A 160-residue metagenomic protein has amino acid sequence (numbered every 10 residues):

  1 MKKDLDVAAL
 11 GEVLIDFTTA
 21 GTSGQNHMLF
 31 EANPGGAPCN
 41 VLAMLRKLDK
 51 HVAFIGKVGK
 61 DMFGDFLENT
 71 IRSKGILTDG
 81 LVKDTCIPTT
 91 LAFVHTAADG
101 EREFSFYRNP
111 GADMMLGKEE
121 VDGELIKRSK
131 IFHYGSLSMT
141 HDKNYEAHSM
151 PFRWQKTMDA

Functional and structural regions predicted by a protein language model:
M1-A8, E101-A160: Ribokinase/PfkB-type carbohydrate-kinase core domain
M1-K2, T22, T85-C86, T96-A98 (+1 more regions): Solvent-exposed alpha-helices and their adjacent loops that cap or buttress functional pockets in soluble metabolic
M1-L77, L116-K118: Glycine-rich phosphate/adenosyl-contacting loop at the front of the ribokinase-like
I15, T19, R72, I76-D79 (+3 more regions): Generic secondary-structure signature for well-ordered alpha-helical cores
D16, T90, S136-M139: Glycine-rich phosphate/pyrophosphate-binding beta-alpha loops
G59, D79-P88: Beta-strand->loop->alpha-helix junctions that form or flank phosphate-binding loops in nucleotide-handling enzymes
T78-G80, L91, K118-V121: A generic local structural motif
V82, F93-S105: Active-site phosphate-binding/coordination module
